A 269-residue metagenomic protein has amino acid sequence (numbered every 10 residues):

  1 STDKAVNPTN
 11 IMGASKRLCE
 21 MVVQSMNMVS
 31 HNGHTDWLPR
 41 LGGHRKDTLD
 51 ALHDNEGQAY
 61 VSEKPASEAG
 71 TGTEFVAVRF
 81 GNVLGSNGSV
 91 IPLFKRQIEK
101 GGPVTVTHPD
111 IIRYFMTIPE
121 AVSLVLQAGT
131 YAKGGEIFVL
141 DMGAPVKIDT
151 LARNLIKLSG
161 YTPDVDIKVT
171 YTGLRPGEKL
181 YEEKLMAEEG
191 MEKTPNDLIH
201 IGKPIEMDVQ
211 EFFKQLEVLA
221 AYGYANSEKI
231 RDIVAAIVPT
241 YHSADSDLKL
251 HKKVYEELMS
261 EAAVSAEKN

Functional and structural regions predicted by a protein language model:
N7-P8: C-terminal interaction appendages of subunits in large macromolecular complexes
M12: Catalytic tyrosine of NAD(P)H-dependent dehydrogenase/reductases that use a Tyr as the general acid/base
S15: Active-site helix of classical SDR
C19, V23: Active-site-proximal cofactor/substrate-binding loop regions of enzyme domains
S25-G33, W37-P39, D47-A51, Y60-N269: Strand-loop microenvironment adjacent to phosphate/nucleotide-handling motifs in alpha/beta enzyme folds
H53-N55: Intrinsically disordered, low-complexity and often Lys/Arg-enriched segments
